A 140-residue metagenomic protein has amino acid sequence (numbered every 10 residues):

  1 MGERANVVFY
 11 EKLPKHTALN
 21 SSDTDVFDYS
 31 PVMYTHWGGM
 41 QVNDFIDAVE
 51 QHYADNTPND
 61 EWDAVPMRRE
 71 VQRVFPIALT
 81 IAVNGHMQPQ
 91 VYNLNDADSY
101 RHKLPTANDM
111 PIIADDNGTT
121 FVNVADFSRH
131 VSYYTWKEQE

Functional and structural regions predicted by a protein language model:
R4-F9: Short beta-strand scaffold segments in enzyme catalytic cores
Y10-P14, F27, A125-S128: Short acidic-glycine loop/turn motifs at beta-strand connectors
L13, L19, Q139-E140: Intrinsically disordered, low-complexity segments that are common in secreted/host-exposed effector and toxin peptides
T17-P66: Short, flexible N-terminal segments of the mature chain
E50-E140: Low-complexity intrinsically disordered segments
